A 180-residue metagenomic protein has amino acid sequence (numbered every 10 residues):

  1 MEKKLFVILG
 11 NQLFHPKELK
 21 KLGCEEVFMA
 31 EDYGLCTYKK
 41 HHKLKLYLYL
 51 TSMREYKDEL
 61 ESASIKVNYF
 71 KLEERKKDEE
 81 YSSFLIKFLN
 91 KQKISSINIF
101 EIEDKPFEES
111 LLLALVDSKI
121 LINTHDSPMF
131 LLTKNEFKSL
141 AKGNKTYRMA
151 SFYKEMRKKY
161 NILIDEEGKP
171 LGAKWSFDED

Functional and structural regions predicted by a protein language model:
M1-L72: N-terminal beta-strand-loop-alpha-helix module at the start of alpha/beta ligand-binding or catalytic domains
F14, L35, R75, K105 (+1 more regions): Surface-exposed, flexible loop/turn segments at secondary-structure boundaries
S52-E55, E80-F84: Well-ordered alpha-helical segments embedded in enzymatic catalytic cores
L72-E73, I102: Short strand-loop junctions, especially beta-strand C-caps/beta-turns that link beta-sheets to coils or alpha-helices
E73-E79: Acidic-and-aromatic substrate-binding clefts and catalytic sites of carbohydrate-active enzymes
S82-D180: Beta-rich, aromatic/charged-enriched effector core domains that present basic-aromatic interfaces for binding
